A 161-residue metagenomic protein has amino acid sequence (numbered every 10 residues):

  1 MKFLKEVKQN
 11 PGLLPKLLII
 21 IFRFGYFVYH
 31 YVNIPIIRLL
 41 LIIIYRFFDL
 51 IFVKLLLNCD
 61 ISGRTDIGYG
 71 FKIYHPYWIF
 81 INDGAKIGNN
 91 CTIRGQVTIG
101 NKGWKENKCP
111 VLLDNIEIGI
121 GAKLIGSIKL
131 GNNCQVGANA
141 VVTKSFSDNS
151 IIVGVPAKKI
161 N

Functional and structural regions predicted by a protein language model:
M1-L57: Terminal amphipathic alpha-helical/low-complexity segments used for targeting or macromolecular assembly
L13, I37-L41, F80, K105 (+1 more regions): Alpha-helix initiation/capping motif
D60: Detector for the N-terminal beta1/A-loop initiation region of ABC nucleotide-binding domains
G63, G68-Y69, Y74-Y77, N82-D83 (+12 more regions): Left-handed beta-helix
